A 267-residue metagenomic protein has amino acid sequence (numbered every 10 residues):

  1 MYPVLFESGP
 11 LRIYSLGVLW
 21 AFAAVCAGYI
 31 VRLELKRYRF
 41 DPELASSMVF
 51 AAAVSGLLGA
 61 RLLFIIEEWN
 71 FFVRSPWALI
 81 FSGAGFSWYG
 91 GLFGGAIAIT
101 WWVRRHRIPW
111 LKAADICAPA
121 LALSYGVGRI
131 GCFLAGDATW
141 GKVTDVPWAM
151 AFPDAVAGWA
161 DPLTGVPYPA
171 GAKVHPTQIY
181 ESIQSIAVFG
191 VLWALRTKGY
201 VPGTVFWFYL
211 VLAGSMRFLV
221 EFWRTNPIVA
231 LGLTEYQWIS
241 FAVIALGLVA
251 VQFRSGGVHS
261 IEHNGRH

Functional and structural regions predicted by a protein language model:
M1-H267: A feature for loop-to-transmembrane-helix boundaries and adjacent hydrophobic helices in multi-pass integral membrane
